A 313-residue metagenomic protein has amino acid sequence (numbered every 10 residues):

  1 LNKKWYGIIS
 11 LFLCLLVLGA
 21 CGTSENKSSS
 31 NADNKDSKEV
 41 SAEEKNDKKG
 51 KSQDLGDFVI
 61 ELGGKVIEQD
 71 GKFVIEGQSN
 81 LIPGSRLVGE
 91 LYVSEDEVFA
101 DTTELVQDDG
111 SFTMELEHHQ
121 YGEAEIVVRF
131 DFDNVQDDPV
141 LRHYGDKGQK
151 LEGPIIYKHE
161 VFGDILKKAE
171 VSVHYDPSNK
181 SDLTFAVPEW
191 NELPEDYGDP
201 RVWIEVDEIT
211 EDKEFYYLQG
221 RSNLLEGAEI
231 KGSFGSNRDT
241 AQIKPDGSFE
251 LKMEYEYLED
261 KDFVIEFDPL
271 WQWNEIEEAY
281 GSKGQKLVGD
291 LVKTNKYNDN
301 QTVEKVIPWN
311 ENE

Functional and structural regions predicted by a protein language model:
L1-K3: N-terminal secretory signal peptides that target proteins for export/translocation
W5-S10, G22-D96, T103-S236, P245-E313: Serine/threonine-biased, Pro/acidic-interspersed low-complexity stretches characteristic of secreted/cell-surface
V17-A20: C-terminal motif of bacterial Sec signal peptides marking the signal peptidase cleavage site
D239: Phosphate/pyrophosphate-binding catalytic cores of soluble transferases and nucleic-acid-acting enzymes
Q242: Short histidine-centered beta-strand/loop micro-motifs that create catalytic or ligand/metal-coordination sites
